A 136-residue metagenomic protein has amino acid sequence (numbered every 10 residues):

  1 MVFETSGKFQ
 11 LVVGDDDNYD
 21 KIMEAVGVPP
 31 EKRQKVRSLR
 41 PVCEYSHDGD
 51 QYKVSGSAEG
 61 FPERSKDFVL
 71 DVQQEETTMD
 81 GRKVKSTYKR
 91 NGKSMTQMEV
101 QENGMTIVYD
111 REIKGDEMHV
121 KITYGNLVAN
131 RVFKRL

Functional and structural regions predicted by a protein language model:
M1-L136: Hydrophobic small-molecule pocket/channel-lining residues, especially in calycin-type beta-barrels
